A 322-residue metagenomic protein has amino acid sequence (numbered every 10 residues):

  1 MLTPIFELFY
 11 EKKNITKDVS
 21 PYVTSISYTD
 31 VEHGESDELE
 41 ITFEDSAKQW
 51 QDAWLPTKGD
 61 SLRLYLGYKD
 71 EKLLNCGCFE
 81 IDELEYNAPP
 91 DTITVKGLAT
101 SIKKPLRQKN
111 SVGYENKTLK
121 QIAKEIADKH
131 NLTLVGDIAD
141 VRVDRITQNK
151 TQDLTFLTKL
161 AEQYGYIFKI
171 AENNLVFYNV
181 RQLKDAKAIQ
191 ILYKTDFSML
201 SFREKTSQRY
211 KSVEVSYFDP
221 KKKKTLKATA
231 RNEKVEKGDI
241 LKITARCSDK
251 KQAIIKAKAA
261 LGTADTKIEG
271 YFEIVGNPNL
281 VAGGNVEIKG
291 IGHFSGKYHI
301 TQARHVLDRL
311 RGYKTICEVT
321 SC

Functional and structural regions predicted by a protein language model:
M1-I102: Assembly/oligomerization scaffold segments
L2, T92, L98-S101, I138-M199: Short beta-strand-centered interaction patches in the first periplasmic/extracellular domains of large envelope
I26-L55, F197-C322: An acidic/polar, Gly/Ser/Thr-rich interaction patch typically located in mid-to-C-terminal regions of proteins
L39-T42, G97, S111-V135, Q148-A171 (+1 more regions): Amphipathic, non-transmembrane alpha-helical segments in extracytoplasmic/periplasmic proteins
Q49-W50, Y68, P90-I93, P105-N110 (+4 more regions): Sec-dependent N-terminal signal peptides of Gram-negative outer-membrane/periplasmic proteins
L66-Y68, N179, G290-G292: Conserved "cap/hinge" positions at secondary-structure junctions
C78-N87, V112, I146, R181-K184 (+1 more regions): Short, compositionally biased
T92-L106, R311-C322: Short solvent-exposed strand/turn elements
